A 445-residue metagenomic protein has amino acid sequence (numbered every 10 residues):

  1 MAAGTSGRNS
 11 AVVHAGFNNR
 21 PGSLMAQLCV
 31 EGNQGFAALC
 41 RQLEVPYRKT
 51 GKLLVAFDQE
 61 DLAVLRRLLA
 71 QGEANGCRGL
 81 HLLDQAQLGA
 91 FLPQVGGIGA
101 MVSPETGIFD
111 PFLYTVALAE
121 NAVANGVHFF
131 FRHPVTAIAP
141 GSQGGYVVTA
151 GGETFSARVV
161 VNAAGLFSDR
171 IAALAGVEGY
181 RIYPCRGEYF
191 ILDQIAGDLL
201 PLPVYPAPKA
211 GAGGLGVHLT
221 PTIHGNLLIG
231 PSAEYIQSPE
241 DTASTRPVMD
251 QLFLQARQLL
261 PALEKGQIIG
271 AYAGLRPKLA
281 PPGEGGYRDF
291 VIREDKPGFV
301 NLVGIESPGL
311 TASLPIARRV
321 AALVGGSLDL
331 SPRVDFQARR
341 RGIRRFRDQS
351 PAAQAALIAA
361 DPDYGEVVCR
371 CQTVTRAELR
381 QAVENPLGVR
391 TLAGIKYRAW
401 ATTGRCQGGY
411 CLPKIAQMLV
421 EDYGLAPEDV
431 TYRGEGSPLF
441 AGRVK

Functional and structural regions predicted by a protein language model:
M1-R8: Glycine-rich FAD pyrophosphate-binding loop
A11-Q87, F91, G97, G214-V217: Dinucleotide-binding Rossmann-like beta1-alpha1 core, especially the glycine-rich loop that anchors the ADP
R20-V30, V55-V64, V102-E120, F130 (+3 more regions): Short beta-strand to alpha-helix junction loop
M101-V159, F167: Helical element adjacent to the flavin cofactor pocket in flavoenzyme catalytic cores
I138-G230, E234-A243, L263, G283 (+1 more regions): Flavin-dependent oxidoreductases
G214, I223-H224, Y235-V367, V374-L387 (+2 more regions): C-terminal catalytic lobe of FAD-dependent flavoproteins
E240, T375-N385, G409-P427: Iron-sulfur (Fe-S) cluster-binding segments and ferredoxin-like electron-carrier domains, especially [2Fe-2S]
C369-C371, C406, C411: Short cysteine clusters
